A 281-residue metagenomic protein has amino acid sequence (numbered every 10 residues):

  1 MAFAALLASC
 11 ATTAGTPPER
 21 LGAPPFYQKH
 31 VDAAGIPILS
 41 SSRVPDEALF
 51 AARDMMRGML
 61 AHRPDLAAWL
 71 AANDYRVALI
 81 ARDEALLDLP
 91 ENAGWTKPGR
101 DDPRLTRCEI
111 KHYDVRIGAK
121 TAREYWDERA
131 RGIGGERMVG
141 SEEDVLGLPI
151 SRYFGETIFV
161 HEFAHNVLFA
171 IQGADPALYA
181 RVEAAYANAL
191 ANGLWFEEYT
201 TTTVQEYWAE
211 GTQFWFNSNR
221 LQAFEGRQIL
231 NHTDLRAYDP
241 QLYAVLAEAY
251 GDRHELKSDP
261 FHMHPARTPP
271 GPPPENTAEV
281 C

Functional and structural regions predicted by a protein language model:
M1-A4: Sec-dependent signal peptide recognition, specifically the positively charged N-region followed immediately by
A8-S9: C-terminal motif of bacterial Sec signal peptides marking the signal peptidase cleavage site
T13-A34, G271-C281: N-terminal low-complexity, Pro/Thr/Ser-rich intrinsically disordered segments that act as propeptides or flexible
A14-G15, G35-A52, M263, P272-T277: N-terminal pre-domains immediately preceding structured catalytic cores
F26, A33-I36, P45-A187, E225-Q228: Acidic/His-rich structured neighborhood in mature extracellular/periplasmic domains
S40-R43, L194-T202, I229-L235: Active-site rim elements
F169-L221: Post-HExxH zinc-binding segment in Zn-dependent metallohydrolases
T212-C281: Pan-zinc metallopeptidase signature
